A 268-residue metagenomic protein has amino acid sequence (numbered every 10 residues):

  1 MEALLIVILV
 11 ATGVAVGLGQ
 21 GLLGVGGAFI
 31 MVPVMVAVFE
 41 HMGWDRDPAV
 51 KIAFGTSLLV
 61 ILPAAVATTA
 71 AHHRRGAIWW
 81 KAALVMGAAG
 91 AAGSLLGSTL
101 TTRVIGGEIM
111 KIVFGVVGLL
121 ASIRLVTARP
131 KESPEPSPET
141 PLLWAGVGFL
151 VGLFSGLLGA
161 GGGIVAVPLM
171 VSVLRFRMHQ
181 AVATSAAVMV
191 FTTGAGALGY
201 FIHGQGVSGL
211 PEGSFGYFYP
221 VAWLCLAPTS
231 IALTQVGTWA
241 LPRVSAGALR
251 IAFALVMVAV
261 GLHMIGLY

Functional and structural regions predicted by a protein language model:
M1-L22, I30-K51, A67-F154, S172-V173 (+2 more regions): Juxtamembrane transmembrane-helix boundary motif
G24-V34, G159-L169: Transmembrane helix boundary and interhelical junction motifs in multipass membrane proteins
G26-I30, S57, I61, V117 (+2 more regions): Residue-level signal for the membrane-embedded core of alpha-helical transmembrane segments, especially mid-helix
G27, G194-G199: Hydrophobic alpha-helical transmembrane segments that constitute the membrane-spanning cores of multi-pass membrane
F54-I61, G87, A91, S185-T193 (+1 more regions): Transmembrane helix-bundle signature of multi-pass membrane transporters/permeases
L62-A64, A197, G216: A structural-propensity feature for long, helix-poor, extended segments
L169-F191: Small-residue-rich alpha-helical segments with characteristic i,i+4
V182-S185, F191, A195, T229 (+1 more regions): Generic hydrophobic alpha-helical scaffold/packing signal
